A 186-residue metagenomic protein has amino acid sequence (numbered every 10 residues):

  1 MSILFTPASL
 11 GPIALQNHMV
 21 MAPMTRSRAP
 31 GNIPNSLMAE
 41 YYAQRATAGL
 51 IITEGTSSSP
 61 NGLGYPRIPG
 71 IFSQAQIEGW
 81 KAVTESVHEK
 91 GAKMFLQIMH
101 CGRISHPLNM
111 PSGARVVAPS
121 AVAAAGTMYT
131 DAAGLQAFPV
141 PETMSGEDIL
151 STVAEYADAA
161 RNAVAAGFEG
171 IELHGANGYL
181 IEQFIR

Functional and structural regions predicted by a protein language model:
L10-G11, H18-S36, R45, L50-I51: N-terminal binding-site loop/beta-alpha segment at the start of enzyme catalytic domains that lines or forms
H18, G55-S112, G146: Acidic/aromatic-lined carbohydrate-recognition and catalytic surfaces of CAZymes acting on diverse glycans
V20-M21, I52, F95, E172: Conserved beta-strand positions in the central sheet of alpha/beta enzyme cores
M21, R45, V87, L96 (+1 more regions): Conserved, mostly hydrophobic/aromatic
M24-R26, T56, M99-C101, H174-G178: Active-site beta-loop-alpha junctions enriched in small/polar residues
P34-R45, S151-R161: Short, acidic/polar
A39-S59, A165-G170: Catalytic domains of carbohydrate-active enzymes, especially glycoside hydrolases
H88, M99-A166: Non-globular sequence segments
